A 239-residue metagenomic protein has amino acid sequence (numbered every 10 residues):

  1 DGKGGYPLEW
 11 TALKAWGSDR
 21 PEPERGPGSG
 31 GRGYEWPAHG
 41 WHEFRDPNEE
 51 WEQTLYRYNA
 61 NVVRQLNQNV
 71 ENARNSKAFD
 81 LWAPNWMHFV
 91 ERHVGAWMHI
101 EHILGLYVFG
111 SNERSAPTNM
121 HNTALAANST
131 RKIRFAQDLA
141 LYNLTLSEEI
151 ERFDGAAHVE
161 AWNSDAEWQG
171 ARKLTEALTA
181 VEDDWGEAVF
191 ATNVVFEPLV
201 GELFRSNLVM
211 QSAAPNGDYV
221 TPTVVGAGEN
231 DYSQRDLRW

Functional and structural regions predicted by a protein language model:
D1, E167-G170, E229, L237-W239: Amphipathic alpha-helical assembly/interaction segments
D1-I100: Terminal targeting/low-complexity segments that flank the catalytic cores of oxidoreductases
G2, A83-A116, D183-Q211: Alpha-helical bundle segments that constitute or directly flank the non-heme di-iron/ferroxidase center
W36-D46, F89-V94, P117-I133, N216-S233: Alpha-helical scaffold segments that form or flank carboxylate-/histidine-based iron centers
Y56, A60, H99-H102, T130-Q137 (+5 more regions): Generic structural signal for well-ordered, non-transmembrane alpha-helical segments in soluble/cytosolic regions
N72-H93, F153-V194, A214: Acidic/His metal-coordination segments adjacent to aromatic residues that form catalytic metal sites in metalloenzymes
N85-A166: Long, hydrophobic, well-ordered secondary-structure blocks that form the structural core and pocket-lining surfaces
F109-A124, Y142-R152, T179-E187, S206-A227 (+1 more regions): Inter-helical turn/loop segments and adjacent helix faces that build the functional surface of alpha-helical bundle
